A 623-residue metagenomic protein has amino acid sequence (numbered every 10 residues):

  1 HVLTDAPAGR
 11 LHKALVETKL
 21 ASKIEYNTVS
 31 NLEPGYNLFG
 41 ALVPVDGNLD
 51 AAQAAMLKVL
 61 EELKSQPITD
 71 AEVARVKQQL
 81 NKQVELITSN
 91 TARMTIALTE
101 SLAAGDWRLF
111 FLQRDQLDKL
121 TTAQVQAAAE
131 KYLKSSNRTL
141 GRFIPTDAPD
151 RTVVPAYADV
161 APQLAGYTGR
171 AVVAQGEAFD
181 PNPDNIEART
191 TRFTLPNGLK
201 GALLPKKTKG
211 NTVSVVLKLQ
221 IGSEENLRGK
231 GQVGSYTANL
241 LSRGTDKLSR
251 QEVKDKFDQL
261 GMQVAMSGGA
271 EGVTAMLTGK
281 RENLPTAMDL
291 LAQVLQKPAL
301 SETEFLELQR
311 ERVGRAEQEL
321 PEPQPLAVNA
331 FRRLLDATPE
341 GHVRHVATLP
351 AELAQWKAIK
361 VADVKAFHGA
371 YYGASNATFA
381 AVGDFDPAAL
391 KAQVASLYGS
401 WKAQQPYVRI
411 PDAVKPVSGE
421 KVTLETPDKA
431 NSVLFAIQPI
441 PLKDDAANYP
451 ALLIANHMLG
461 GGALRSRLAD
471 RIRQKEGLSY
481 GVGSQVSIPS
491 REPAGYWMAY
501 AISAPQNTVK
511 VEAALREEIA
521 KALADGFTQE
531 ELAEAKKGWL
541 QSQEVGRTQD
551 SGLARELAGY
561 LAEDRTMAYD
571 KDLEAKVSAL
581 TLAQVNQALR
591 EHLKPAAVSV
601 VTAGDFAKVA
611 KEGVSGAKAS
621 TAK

Functional and structural regions predicted by a protein language model:
P7-A8: Short Ser/Thr-interspersed hydrophobic loop/turn segments at strand-loop and sheet-helix junctions that line or gate
H12-K119, T139-F143, A202, T208-K297 (+8 more regions): M16 family metallopeptidases and their MPP-like homologs
K13, L112-Q220, E225-L227, T378-A380 (+5 more regions): Proteolytic maturation boundary segments
A123, A128, K297-L300, F305 (+1 more regions): Peptidyl-prolyl cis-trans isomerase
